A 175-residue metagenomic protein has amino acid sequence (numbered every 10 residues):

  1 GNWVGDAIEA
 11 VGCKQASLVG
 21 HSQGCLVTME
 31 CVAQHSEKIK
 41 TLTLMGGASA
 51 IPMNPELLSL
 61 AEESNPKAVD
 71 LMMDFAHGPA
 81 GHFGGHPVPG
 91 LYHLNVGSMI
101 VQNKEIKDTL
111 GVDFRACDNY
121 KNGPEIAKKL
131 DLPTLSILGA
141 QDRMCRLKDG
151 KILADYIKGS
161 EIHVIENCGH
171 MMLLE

Functional and structural regions predicted by a protein language model:
G1-Q23: Active-site loop/oxyanion-hole signature of alpha/beta-hydrolase fold enzymes
G12-Q15, E37, D131-L132, G159: Active-site acidic short loop of glycosyltransferases
L26-L71: Flexible "cap/lid" loop of the alpha/beta hydrolase fold
I39-K40, S160, C168: Core-facing hydrophobic residues within beta-strands of well-ordered domains
M53, S59-K129: Conserved alpha/beta-hydrolase catalytic His-Asp/Glu region
L130, S136-L138, D142: Short beta-strand/loop motif that positions the catalytic acidic residue of the alpha/beta-hydrolase fold
R143-D149: Conserved alpha/beta-hydrolase "acid-adjacent" motif
M144, I165-E175: Catalytic histidine-centered segment of alpha/beta-hydrolase-like enzymes
